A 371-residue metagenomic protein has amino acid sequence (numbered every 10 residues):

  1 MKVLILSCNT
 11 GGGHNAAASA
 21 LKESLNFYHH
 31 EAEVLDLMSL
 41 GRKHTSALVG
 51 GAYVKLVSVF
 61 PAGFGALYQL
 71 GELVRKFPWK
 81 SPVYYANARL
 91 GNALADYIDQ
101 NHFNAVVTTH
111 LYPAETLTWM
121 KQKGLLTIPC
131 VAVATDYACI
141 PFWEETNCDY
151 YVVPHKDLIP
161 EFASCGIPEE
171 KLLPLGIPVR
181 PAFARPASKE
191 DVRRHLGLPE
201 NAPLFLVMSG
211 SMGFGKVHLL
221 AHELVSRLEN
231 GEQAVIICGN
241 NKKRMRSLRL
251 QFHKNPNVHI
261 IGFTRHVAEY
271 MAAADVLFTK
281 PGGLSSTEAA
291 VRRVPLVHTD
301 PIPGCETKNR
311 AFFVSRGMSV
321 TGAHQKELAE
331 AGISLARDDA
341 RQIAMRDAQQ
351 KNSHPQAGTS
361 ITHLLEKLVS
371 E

Functional and structural regions predicted by a protein language model:
G12, A17, L73-G166, K171-P174 (+1 more regions): Active-site and donor-binding regions of nucleotide-sugar-utilizing enzymes
A20-A95: Conserved N-terminal ligand/cofactor-binding loop architecture of enzyme catalytic domains
D149-L204, M208-S211, N241-K243: A nucleotide-sugar donor-handling region in carbohydrate enzymes
E190, P199-A273: Donor-nucleotide binding loops and adjacent catalytic segments primarily of GT-B fold Leloir glycosyltransferases
A272-G282: Acidic donor-binding loop of glycosyltransferase active sites
S315-V320, H324-A340: C-terminal "capping" alpha-helix adjacent to the active site of nucleotide-linked donor transferases in cell-envelope
R341-P355: A short, well-ordered alpha-helix in the C-terminal region of glycosyltransferases
H354-E371: C-terminal alpha-helical cap of glycosyltransferases
